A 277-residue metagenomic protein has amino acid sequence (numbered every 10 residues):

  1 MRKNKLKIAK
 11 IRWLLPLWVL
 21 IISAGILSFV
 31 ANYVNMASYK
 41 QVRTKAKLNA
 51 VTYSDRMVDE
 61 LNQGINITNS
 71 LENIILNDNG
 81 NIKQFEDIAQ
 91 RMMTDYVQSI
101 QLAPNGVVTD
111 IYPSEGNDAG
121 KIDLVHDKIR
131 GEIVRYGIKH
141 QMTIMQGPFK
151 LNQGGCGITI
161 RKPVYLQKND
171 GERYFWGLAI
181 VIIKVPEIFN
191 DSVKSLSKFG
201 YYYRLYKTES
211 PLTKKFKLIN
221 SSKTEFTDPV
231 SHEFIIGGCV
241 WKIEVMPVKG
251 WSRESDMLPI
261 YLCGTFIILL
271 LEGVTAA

Functional and structural regions predicted by a protein language model:
M1-K5: N-terminal Lys/Arg-rich, disordered targeting/topogenic segments
K7-P16, T224-A277: N-terminal membrane insertion elements
R12-G80: Juxtamembrane extracytoplasmic/periplasmic/luminal helical "stalk" adjacent to the first N-terminal
V30, A179-V181, I243-M246: Sensory beta-strand/linker motifs that couple input domains to effectors
R43, K47, L76-V240: Intrinsically disordered, low-complexity polar/acidic regions
